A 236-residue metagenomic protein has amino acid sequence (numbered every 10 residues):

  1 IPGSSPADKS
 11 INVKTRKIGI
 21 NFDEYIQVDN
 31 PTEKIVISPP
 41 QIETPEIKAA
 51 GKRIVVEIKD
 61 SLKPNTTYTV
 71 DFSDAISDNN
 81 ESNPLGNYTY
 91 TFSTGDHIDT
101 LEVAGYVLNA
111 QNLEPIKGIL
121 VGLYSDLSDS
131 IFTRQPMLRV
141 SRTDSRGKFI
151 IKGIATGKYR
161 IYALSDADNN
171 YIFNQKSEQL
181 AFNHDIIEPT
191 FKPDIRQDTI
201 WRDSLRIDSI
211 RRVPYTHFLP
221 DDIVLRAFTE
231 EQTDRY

Functional and structural regions predicted by a protein language model:
I1-R146, I150-G153, K158-L164, K176-F191 (+2 more regions): Acidic, low-complexity Ser/Thr/Gly/Pro-rich repeat segments typical of extracellular/periplasmic and surface-exposed
N170: Acidic carboxylate motifs that coordinate Ca2+ or other divalent cations, activating on Asp/Glu
R196-D198: N-terminal acidic, proline/glycine-rich, low-complexity intrinsically disordered segments
